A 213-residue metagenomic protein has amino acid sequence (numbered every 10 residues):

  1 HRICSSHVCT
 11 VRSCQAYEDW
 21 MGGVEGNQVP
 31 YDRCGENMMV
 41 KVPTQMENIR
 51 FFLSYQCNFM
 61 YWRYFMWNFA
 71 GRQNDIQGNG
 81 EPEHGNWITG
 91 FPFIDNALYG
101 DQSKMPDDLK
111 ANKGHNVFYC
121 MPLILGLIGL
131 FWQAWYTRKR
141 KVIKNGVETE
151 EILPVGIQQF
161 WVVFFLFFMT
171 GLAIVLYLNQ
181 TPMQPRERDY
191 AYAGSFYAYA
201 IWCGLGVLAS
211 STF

Functional and structural regions predicted by a protein language model:
H1-I128, E148: Lumenal/periplasmic acceptor-binding loop at the mouth of the active site in multi-pass, GT-C-fold membrane enzymes
A111-H115, P154-Q158, V175-A193: Membrane-interface catalytic loops of GT-C/OST-like multi-pass glycosylation enzymes that act
Y119-E150, A209: Hydrophobic, aromatic-rich transmembrane alpha-helices and their immediate juxtamembrane boundary segments
L127, M169, G204-V207: Alpha-helical transmembrane segments of polytopic integral membrane proteins, especially the permease/helical cores
K139-F167: Membrane-interfacial loop-to-transmembrane alpha-helix junctions, especially the N-terminal start
F167-L176: Aromatic-anchored segments of alpha-helical transmembrane domains
Q184-L208: Hydrophobic/aromatic-rich transmembrane helices and adjacent perimembrane loops
